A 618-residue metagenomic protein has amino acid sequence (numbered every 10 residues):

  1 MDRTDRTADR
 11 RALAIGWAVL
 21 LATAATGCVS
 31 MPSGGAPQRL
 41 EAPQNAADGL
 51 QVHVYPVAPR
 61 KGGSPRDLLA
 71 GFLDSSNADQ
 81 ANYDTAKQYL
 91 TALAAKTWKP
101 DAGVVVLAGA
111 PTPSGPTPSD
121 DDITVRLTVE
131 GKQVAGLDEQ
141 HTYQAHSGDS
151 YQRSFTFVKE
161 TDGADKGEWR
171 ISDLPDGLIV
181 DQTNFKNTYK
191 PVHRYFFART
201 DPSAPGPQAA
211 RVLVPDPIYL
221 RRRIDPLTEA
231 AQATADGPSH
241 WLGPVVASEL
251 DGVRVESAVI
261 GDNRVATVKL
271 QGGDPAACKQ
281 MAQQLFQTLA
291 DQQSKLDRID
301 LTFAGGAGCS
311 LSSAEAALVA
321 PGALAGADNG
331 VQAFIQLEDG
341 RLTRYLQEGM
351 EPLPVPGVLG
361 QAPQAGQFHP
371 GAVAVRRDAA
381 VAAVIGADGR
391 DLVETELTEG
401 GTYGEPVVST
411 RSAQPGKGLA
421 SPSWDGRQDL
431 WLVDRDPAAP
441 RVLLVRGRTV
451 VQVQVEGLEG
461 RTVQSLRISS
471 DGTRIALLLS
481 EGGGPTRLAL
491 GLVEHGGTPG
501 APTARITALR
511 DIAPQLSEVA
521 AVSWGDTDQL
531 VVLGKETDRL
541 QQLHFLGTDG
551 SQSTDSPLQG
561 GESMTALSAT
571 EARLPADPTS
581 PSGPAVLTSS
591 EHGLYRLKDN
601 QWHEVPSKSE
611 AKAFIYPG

Functional and structural regions predicted by a protein language model:
D2-R3, I15-G16, A22, T26-G618: Bimodal "functional hotspot" detector
R10-A12: Linear, non-domain "peripheral" regions
